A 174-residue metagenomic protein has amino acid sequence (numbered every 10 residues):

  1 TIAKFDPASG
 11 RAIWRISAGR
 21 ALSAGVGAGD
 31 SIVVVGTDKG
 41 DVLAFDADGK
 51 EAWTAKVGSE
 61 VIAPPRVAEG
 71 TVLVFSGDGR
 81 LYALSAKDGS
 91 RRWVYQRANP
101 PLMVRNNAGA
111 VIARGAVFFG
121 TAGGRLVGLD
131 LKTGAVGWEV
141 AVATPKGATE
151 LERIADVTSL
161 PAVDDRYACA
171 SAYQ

Functional and structural regions predicted by a protein language model:
T1-S17, L22-A28, D38, F45-D46: Post-signal-peptide, soluble extracytosolic/periplasmic N-terminal scaffold domains of envelope/secretory systems
D6-G10, D46-K50, S85-G89, L131-G134: Short loop/turn segments that connect beta-strands within beta-propeller blades
A12-G29, E51-A68, R91-R114, E139-D165: Extracytoplasmic beta-rich repeat domains
D30, K39, E69, R114 (+3 more regions): Residue-level signal for tight coil/turn positions that link beta-strands
T37, S76-G77, T121-A122, A172-Y173: Structural signature of WD-repeat beta-propellers
A122-G123, T158-Q174: Beta-propeller domains
